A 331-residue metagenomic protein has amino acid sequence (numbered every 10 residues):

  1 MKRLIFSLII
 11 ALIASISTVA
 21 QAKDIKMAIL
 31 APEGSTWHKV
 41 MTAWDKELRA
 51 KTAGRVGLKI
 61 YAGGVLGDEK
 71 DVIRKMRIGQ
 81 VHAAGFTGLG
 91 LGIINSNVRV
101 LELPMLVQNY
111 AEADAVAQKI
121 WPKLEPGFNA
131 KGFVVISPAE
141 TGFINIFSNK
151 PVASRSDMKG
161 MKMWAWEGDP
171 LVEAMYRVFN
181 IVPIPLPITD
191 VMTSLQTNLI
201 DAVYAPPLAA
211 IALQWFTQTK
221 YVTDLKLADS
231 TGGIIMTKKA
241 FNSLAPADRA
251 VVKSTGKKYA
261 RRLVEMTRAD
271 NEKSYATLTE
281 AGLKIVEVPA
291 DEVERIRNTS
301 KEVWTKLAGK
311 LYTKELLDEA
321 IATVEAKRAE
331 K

Functional and structural regions predicted by a protein language model:
M1-L4: Positively charged n-region of N-terminal signal peptides that target proteins for export
S7-S15: Bacterial N-terminal signal peptides
I16-A22: Sec/Tat signal peptide C-region and signal peptidase I cleavage site
A22-E112, I120, L124-K331: N-terminal secretory/targeting leader peptides
